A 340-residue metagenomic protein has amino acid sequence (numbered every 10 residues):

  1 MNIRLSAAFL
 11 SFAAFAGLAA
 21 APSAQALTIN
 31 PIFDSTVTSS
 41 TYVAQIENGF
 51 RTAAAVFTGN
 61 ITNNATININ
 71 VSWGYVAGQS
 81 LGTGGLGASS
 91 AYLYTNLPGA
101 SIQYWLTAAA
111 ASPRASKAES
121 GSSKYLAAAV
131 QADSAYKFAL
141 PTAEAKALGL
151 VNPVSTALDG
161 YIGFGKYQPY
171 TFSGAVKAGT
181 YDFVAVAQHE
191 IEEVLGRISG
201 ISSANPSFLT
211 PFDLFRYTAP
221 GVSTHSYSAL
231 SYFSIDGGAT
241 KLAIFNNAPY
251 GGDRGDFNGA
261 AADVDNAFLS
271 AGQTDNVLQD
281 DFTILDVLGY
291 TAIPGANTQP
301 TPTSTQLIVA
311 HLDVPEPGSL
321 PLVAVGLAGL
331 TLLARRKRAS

Functional and structural regions predicted by a protein language model:
M1-L10: Bacterial N-terminal signal peptides that target proteins for export
A16, E193, G329-L332: Active-site micro-motifs of SAM-dependent methyltransferase domains
A26-Q188, E193-A310: Extracellular zinc-dependent metalloprotease catalytic-domain scaffold
E316-L333: A short, hydrophobic C-terminal helix/tail in secreted or cell-surface proteins
K337-S340: Short, charged juxtamembrane terminal tails flanking transmembrane helices
